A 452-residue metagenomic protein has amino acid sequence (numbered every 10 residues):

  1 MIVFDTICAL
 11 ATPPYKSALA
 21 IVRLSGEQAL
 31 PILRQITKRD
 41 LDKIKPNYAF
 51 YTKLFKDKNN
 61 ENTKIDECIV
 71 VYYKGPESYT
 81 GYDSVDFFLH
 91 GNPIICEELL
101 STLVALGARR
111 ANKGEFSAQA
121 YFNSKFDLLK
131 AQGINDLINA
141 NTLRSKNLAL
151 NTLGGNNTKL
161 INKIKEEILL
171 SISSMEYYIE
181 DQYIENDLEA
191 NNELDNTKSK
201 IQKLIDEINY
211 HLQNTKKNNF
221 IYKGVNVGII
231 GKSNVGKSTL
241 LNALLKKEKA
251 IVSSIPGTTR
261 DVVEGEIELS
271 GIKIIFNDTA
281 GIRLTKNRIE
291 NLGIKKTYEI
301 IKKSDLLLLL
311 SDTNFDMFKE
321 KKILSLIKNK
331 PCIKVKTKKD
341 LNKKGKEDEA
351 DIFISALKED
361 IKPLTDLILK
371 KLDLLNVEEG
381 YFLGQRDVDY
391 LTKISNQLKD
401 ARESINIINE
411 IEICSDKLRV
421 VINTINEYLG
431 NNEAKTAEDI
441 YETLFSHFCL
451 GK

Functional and structural regions predicted by a protein language model:
M1-N147, N151, G155: A glycine-rich (often HGG/GG-containing) alpha/beta subdomain
I2-L10, P14, D57, L143-E268 (+2 more regions): C-terminal-of-GTPase-core extension/linker across diverse P-loop GTPases
Y15, G26-Q28, K74-S78, P93-I95 (+6 more regions): Conserved nucleotide-binding/hydrolysis micro-motifs of P-loop NTPases
S17, N47-F50, K303-L306, N329-C332 (+1 more regions): Short glycine-/polar-rich loops that comprise or flank the Walker A/P-loop and associated switch/sensor motifs
Y51-K74, G257-T285, L306: Switch I (G2) and immediately adjacent beta-strands of P-loop GTPase domains
Y72, A280-K303, T313-L326: Switch II of P-loop NTPase G domains
S124, N234, D278: Conserved G/P- and acidic residue-centered "switch" motifs that form tight phosphate/ATP-binding loops in soluble
L309-S311: Redox-cofactor binding/interface segments in oxidoreductases and associated redox assembly factors
